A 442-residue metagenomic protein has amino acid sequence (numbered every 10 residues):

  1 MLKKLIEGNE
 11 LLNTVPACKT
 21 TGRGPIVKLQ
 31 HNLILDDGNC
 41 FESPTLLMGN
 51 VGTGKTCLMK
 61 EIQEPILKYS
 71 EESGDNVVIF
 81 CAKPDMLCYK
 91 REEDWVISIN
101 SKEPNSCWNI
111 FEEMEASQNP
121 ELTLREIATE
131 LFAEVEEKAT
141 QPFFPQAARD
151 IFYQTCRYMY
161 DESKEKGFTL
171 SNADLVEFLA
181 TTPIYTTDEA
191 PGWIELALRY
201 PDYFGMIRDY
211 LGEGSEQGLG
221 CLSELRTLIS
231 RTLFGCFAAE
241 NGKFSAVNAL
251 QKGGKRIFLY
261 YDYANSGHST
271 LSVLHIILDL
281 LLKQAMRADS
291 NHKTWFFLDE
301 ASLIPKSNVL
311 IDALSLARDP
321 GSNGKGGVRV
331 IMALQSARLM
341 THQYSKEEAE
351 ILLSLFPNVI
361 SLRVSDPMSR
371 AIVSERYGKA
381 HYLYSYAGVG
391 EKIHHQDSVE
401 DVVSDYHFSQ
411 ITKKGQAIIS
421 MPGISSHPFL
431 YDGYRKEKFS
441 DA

Functional and structural regions predicted by a protein language model:
L2-N32, D36-V328, S398, Y406-A442: P-loop NTPase motor domains
L314-M421: Conserved ATP-driven motor cores of ASCE-family P-loop NTPases powering translocation/secretion/packaging/pilus
